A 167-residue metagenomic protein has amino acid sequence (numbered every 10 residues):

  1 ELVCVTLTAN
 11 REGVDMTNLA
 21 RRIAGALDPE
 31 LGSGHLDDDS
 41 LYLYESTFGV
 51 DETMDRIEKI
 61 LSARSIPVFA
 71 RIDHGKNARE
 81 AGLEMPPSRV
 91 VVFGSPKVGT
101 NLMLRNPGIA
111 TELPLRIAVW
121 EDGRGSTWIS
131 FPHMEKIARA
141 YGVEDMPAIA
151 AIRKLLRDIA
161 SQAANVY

Functional and structural regions predicted by a protein language model:
E1-G34: Catalytic loop of the DD-peptidase/beta-lactamase superfamily, centered on the K-T-G motif and neighboring
E1-T6, V91-F93, V119, I129: Short hydrophobic-aromatic micro-motifs
R11-L19, K136-I149: A short acidic/glycine-rich loop-to-helix N-cap element
G34-S65, S161: Terminal, regulation- and interaction-focused segments at domain boundaries
S62-A63, F69-V119: Compact, glycine-rich, soluble single-domain proteins
I117-G142: Beta-strand/loop substructures that line and gate deep hydrophobic ligand-binding cavities in soluble
A140-Y167: Well-ordered alpha/beta subsegment
